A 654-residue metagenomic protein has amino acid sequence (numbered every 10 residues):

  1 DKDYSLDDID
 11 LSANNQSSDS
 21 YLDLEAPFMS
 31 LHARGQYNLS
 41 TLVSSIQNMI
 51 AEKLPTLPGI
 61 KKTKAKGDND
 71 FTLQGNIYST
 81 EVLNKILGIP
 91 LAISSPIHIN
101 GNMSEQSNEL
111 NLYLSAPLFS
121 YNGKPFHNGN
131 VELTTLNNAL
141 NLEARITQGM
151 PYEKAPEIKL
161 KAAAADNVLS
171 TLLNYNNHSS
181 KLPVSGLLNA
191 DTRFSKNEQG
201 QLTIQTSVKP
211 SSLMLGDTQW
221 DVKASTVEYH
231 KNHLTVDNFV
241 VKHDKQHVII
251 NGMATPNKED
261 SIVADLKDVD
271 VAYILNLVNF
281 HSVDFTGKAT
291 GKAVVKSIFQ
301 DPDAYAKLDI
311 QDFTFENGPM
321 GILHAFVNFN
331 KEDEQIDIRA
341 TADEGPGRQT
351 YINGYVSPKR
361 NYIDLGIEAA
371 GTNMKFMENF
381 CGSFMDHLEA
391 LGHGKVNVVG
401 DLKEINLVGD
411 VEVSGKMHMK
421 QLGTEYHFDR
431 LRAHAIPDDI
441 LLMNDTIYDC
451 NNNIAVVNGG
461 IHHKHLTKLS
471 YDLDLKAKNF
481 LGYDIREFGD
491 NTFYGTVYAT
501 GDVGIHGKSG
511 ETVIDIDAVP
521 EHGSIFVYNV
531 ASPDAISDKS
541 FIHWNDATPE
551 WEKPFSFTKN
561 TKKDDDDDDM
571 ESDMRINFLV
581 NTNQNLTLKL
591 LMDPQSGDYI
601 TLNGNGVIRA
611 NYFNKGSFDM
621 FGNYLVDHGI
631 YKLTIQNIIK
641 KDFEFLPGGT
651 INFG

Functional and structural regions predicted by a protein language model:
D1, N69-V82, L114, S207-V208 (+3 more regions): Tryptophan-anchored aromatic micro-motifs
D1-M29, T41-T56, P117, R145-Q148 (+11 more regions): Strand-loop-strand
D10-A13, G35, N130-T135, I158-D166 (+7 more regions): Feature captures outer-membrane beta-barrel proteins of Gram-negative bacteria and organelles
N15-S17, S104-E105, L136-N137, A164-A165 (+11 more regions): Outer-membrane beta-barrel strand-turn architecture
D19-L22, S107-N111, A139-E143, V168-L172 (+9 more regions): Repeated loop/turn-to-beta-strand initiation elements of outer-membrane beta-barrel proteins
S40, S44, N48, N69 (+10 more regions): Outer-membrane beta-barrel proteins, especially TonB-dependent receptors
D68-T72, E109-N111, V168, Q201-Q205 (+9 more regions): Outer-membrane beta-barrel architecture
F71, T80, M103, L112-S115 (+1 more regions): Alpha-solenoid helical-repeat scaffolds
